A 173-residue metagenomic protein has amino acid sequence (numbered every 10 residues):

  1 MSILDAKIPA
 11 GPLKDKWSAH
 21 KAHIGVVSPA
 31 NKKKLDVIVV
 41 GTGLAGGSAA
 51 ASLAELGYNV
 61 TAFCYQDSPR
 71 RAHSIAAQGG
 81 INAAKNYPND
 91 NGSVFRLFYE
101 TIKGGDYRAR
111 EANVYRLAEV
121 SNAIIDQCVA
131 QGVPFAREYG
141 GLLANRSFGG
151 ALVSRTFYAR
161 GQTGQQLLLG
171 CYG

Functional and structural regions predicted by a protein language model:
M1-A19, I24, P29, Y65-G173: Conserved N-terminal/central alpha/beta ligand/cofactor-binding core
L35-A62: N-terminal Rossmann-like FAD-binding beta1-loop-alpha1 element of flavoenzymes
